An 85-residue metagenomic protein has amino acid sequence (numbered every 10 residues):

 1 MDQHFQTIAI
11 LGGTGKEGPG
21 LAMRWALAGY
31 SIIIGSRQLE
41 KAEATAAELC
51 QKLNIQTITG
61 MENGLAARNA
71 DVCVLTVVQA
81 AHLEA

Functional and structural regions predicted by a protein language model:
M1-Q51: NAD(P)+-binding Rossmann beta1-loop-alpha1 motif at the extreme N-terminus of oxidoreductases
L53, T57, M61-A85: Rossmann-like NAD(P)-binding element
